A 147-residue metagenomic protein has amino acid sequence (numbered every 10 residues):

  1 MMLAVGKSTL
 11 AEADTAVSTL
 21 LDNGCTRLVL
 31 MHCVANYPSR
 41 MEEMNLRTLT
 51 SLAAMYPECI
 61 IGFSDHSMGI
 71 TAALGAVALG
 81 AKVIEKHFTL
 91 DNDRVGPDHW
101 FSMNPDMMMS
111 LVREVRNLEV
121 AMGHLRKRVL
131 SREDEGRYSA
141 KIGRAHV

Functional and structural regions predicted by a protein language model:
M1-H146: Catalytic cores and adjacent flexible loops of soluble metabolic enzymes that perform enolate/carbanion chemistry on
